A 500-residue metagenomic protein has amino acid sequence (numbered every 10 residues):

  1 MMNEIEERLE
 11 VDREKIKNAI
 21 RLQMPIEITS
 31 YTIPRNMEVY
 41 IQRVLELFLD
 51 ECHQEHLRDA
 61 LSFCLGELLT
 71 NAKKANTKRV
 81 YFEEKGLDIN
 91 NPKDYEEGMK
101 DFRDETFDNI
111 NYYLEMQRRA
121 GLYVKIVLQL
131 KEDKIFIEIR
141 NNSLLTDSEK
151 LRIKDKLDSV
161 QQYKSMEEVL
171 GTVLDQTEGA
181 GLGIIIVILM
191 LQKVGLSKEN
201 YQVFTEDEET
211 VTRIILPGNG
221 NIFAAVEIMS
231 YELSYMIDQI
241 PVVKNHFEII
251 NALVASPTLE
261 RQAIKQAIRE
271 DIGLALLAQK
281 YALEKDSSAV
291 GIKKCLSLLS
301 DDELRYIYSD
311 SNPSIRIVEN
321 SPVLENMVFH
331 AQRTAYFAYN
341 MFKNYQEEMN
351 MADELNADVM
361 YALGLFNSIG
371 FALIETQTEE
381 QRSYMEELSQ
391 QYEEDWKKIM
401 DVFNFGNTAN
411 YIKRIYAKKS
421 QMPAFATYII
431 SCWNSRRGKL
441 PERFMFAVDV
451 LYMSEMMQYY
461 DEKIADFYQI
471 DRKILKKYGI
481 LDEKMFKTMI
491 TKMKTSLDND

Functional and structural regions predicted by a protein language model:
M1-D12, D158-D175, I184-Q192, K198-I307 (+2 more regions): Non-catalytic interface/linker regions that flank or bridge core catalytic/transmembrane domains
L22-I26, V124, D133-I137, T210: Short beta-strand element(s) in the Bergerat
L22-Q54, D147, I153-M166: Helix-loop-beta hinge of the Bergerat
Q42-G66, I89-N90, T172-T177, M351-A352: Conserved short strand/loop->alpha-helix "switch" segment adjacent to the catalytic nucleotide/phosphoryl-transfer site
H53-L122, V127-L130, G183-K193: Conserved ATP-binding N-box helix of the HATPase_c
D104-A120, I135-F136, S143-Q202: Flexible ATP-lid and adjacent glycine-rich G1/G2 motifs of the Bergerat
A224-F366, A372-E380, D401-F405, I415-A426 (+1 more regions): Conserved alpha-helical "signature site" that marks functionally important helical segments or helix/loop junctions
K293, R382-I415, K439-V448, A465 (+1 more regions): Divalent-cation-assisted or electrostatically stabilized phosphate/pyrophosphate-binding catalytic cores
